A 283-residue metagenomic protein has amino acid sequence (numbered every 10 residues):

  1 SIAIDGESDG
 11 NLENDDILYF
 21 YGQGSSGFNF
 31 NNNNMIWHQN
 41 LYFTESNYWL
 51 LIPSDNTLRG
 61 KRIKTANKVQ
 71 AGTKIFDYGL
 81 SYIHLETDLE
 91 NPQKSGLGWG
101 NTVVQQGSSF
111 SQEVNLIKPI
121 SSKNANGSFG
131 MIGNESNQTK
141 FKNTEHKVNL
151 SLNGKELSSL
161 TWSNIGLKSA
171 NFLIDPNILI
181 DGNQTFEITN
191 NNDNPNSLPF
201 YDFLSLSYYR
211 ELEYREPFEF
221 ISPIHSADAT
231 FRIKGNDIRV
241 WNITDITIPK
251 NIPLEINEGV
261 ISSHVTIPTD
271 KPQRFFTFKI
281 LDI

Functional and structural regions predicted by a protein language model:
S1-I283: Structured catalytic cores of large enzymes
